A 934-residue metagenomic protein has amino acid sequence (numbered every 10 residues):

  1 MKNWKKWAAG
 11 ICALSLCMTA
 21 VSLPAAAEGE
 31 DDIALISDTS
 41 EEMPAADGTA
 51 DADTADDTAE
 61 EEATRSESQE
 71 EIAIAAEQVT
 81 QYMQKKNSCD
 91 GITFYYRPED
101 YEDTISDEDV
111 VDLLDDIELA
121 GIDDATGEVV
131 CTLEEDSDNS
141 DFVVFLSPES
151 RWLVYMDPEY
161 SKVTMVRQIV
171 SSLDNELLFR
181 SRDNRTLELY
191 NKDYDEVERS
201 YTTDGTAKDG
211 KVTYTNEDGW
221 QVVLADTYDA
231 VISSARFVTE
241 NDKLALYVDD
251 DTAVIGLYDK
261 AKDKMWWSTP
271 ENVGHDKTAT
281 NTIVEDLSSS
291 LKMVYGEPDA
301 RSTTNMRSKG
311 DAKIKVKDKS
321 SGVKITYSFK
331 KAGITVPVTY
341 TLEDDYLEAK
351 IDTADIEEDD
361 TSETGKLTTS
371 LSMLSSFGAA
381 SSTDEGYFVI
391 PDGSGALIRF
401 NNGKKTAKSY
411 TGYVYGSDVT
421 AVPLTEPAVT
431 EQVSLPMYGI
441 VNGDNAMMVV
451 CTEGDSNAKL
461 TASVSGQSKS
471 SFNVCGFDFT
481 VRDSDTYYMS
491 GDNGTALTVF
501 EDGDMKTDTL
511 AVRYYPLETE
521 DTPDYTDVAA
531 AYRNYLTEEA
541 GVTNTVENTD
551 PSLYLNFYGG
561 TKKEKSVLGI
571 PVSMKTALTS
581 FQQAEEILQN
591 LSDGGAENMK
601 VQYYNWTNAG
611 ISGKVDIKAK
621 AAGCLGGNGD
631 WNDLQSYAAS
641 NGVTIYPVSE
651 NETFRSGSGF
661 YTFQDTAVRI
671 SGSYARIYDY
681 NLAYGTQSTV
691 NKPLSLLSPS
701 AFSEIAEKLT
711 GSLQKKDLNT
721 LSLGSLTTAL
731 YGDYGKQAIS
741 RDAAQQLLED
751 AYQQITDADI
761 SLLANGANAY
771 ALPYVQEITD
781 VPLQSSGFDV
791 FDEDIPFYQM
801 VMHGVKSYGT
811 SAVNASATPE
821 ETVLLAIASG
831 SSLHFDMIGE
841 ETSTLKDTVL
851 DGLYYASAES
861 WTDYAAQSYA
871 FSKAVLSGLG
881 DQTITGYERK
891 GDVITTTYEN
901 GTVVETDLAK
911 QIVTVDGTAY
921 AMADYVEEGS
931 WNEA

Functional and structural regions predicted by a protein language model:
K2-I11: Bacterial N-terminal signal peptides that target proteins for export
I11-T19: Bacterial N-terminal signal peptides
M18-D32: Sec-dependent signal peptide cleavage junction
D32-E67: Ser/Thr/Gly/Pro-rich low-complexity, disordered linker/stalk segments of secreted and cell-surface proteins
R65-T545, A909, G917: N-terminal accessory beta-strand-rich subdomains and adjacent acidic, glycine-rich linkers that precede catalytic cores
Y82, C131, N241-D242, L246-K260 (+8 more regions): Active-site-proximal substrate-binding groove within the catalytic cores of carbohydrate-active enzymes
D550-S636, S640-A701: Aromatic-lined carbohydrate-binding/catalytic grooves of carbohydrate-active enzymes
N598-K600, T644-Y646, N719-S722, S761-L763: Structural preference for beta-strand elements that scaffold enzyme active sites
